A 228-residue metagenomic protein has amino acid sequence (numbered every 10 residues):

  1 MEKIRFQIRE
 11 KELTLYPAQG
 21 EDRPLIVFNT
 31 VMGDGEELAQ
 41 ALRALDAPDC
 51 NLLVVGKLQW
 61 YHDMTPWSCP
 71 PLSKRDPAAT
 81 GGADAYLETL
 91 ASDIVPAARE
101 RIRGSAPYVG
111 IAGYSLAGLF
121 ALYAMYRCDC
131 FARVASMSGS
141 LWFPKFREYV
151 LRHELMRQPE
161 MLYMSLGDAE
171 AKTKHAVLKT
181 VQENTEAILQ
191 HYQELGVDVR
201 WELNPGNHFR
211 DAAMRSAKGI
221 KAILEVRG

Functional and structural regions predicted by a protein language model:
M1-A18: N-terminal cap/lid segment of alpha/beta-hydrolase-fold proteins
E12-T14, D22-R101: Serine-hydrolase catalytic machinery in alpha/beta-hydrolase-like enzymes
E21-L25, P48-N51, C130-A132, E160-M161 (+1 more regions): Loop/turn elements at helix/coil->beta-strand transitions in domains of secreted/extracellular proteins
L42-R43, M125, L189: A conserved amphipathic alpha-helix that caps or lines the catalytic cleft of carbohydrate- and lipid-modifying enzymes
Y108-G113, M137: Short beta-strand immediately N-terminal to the catalytic nucleophile in serine-hydrolase-like folds
A112-A117, A121: Gly/Ala-rich beta-loop-alpha elbow adjacent to hydrolase catalytic centers
Y123-R133: Conserved hydrolase catalytic core segment
L141-I223: The feature captures the conserved acid-bearing segment of alpha/beta-hydrolase catalytic domains
